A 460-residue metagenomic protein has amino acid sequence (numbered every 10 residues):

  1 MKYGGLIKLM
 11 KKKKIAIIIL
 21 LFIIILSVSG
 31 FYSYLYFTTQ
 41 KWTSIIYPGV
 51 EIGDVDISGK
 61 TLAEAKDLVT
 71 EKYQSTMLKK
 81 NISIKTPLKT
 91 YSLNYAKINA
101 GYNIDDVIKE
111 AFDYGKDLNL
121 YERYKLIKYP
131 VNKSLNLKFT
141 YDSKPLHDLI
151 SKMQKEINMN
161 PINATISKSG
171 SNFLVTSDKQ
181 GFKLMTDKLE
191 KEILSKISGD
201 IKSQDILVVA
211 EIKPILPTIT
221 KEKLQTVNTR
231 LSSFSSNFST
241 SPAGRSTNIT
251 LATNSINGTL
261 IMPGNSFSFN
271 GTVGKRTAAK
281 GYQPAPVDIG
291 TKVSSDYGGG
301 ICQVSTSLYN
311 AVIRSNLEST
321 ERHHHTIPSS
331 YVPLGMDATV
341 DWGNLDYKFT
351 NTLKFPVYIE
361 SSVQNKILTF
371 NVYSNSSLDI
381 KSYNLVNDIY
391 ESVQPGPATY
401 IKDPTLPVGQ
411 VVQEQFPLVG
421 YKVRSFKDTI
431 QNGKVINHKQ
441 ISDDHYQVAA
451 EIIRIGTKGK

Functional and structural regions predicted by a protein language model:
G5, Y36, K152, S167-S169 (+2 more regions): Well-ordered beta-sheet/strand-loop patches within structured domains
G5-V28: N-terminal Sec-pathway targeting helices
V28-T43: Membrane-interface motif at the C-terminal end of an N-terminal transmembrane signal
I46-D67, E71, R123, L135-F139: Glycine-rich loop/hinge motif
P48-I52, K80-K85, T165, L174-V175 (+3 more regions): Short polybasic amphipathic segments
G59-A63, N136, T140-K144, K183-D187 (+2 more regions): Soluble non-cytosolic domains of exported or imported proteins
L62, K66-T70, S143, H147-Q154 (+4 more regions): Extracytoplasmic/secreted envelope proteins and their assembly/folding machinery, especially bacterial periplasmic
T76-G181, M185-T186: Signal peptide-directed extracytoplasmic domains
